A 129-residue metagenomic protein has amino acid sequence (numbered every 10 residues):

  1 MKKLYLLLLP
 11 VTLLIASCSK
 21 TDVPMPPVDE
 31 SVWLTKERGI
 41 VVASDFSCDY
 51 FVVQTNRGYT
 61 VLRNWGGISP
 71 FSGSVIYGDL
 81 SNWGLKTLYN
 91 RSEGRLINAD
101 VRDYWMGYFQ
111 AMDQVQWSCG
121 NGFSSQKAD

Functional and structural regions predicted by a protein language model:
M1-L4: Positively charged n-region of N-terminal signal peptides that target proteins for export
L14-S17: C-terminal motif of bacterial Sec signal peptides marking the signal peptidase cleavage site
P27-F46: Structural detector for short beta-strands of small beta-barrel domains
F46-V53: Short aromatic-glycine-enriched beta-strand elements
Y59-S69: Beta-strand/loop nucleic-acid-binding surfaces
S72-G73: Loop/turn positions that initiate beta-strands
S81-S92: Short, Lys/Arg- and Gly-enriched loop/turn segments at beta-strand edges
S92-D129: C-terminal partner/receptor-binding element of secreted or periplasmic proteins
